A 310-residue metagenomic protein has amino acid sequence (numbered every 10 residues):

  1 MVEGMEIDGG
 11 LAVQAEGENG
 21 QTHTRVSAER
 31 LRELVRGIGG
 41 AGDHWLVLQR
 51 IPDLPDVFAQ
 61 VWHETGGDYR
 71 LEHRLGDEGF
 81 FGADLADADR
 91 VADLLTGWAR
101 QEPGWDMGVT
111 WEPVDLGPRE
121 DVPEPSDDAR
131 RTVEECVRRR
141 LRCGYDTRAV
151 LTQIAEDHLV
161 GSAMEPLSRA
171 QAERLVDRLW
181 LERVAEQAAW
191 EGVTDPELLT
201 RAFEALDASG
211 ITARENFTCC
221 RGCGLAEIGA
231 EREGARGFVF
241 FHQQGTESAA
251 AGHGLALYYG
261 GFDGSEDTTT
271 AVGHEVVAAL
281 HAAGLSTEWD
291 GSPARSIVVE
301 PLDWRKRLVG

Functional and structural regions predicted by a protein language model:
V2-P52: Negatively charged, low-complexity tracts enriched in Asp/Glu with abundant Ser/Thr
I7, L11-Q14, N19, E64 (+4 more regions): Intrinsic disorder/low-complexity detector
E29-L31, D195-T200, T269-V276: Well-ordered, non-membrane alpha-helical segments in soluble/globular domains
W45, T212-E215, G284-D290: Short secondary-structure junctions
P55-A88, D93, V239-T270, H274: Intrinsically disordered, low-complexity regulatory segments enriched in Ser/Thr/Pro and charged residues
G82-T110, D267-P301: Short, compact, well-ordered microdomains
E215-L255: An N-terminal amphipathic alpha-helical segment
E233-V239, V299-G310: Short, structured secondary-structure boundary patches
